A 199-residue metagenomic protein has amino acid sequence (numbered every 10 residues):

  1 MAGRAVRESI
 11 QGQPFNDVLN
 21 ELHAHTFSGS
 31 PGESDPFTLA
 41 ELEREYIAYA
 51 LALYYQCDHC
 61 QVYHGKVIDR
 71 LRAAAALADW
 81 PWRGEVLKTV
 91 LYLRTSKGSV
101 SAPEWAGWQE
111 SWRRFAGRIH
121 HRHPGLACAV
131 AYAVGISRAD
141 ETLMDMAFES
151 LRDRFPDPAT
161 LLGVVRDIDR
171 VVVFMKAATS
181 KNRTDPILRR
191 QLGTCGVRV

Functional and structural regions predicted by a protein language model:
M1-V199: Hydrophobic alpha-helical segments
